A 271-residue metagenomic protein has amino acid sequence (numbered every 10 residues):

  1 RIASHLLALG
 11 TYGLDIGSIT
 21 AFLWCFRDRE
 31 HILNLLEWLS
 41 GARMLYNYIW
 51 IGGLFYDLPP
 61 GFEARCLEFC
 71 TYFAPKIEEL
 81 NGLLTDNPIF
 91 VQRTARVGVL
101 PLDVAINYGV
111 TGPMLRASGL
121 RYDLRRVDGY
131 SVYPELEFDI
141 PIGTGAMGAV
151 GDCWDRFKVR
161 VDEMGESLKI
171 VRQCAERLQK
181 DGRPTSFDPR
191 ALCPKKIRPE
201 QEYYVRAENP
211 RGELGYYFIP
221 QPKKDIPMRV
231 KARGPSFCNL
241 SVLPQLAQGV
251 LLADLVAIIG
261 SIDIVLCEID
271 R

Functional and structural regions predicted by a protein language model:
R1-R271: Active-site bordering "gate/hinge" segments that shape substrate access to catalytic or cofactor-binding pockets
